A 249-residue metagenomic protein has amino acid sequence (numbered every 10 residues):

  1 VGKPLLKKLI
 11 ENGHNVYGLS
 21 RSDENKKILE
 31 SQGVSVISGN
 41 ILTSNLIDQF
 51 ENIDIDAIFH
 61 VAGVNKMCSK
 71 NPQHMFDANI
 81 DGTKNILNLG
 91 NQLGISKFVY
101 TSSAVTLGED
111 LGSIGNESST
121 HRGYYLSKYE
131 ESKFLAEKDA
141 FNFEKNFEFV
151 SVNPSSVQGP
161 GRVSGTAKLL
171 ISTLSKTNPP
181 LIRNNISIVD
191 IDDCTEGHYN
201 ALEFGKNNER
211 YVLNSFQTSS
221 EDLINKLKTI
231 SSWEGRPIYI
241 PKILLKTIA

Functional and structural regions predicted by a protein language model:
G2-K3: N-terminal Rossmann-fold NAD(P) dinucleotide-binding loop
D23-N25, V34-D81, L89: NAD(P)H-binding glycine-rich loop region in Rossmannoid oxidoreductase-like domains and their noncatalytic homologs
H74-N85, E131-S132, V189: Glycine-rich NAD(P)-binding loop of the Rossmann-fold in SDR/ketoreductase-type enzymes
D81-Y129: Conserved Rossmann-fold NAD(P)-dependent oxidoreductase catalytic core, especially the SDR/UDP-sugar
K138-P160: Conserved beta-loop-beta element that borders a ligand/cofactor-binding pocket
N146-F147, Q158-L169, A201-Y211, W233-E234: Glycine/proline-rich active-site loop of Rossmann-fold NAD(P)-dependent oxidoreductases
L169-V189, D193, G197: A conserved pocket-lining segment of Rossmann-fold NAD(P)-dependent short-chain dehydrogenase/reductase
G197-A249: Mid/C-terminal beta-alpha module of Rossmann-like enzyme folds, strongest in SDR-family dehydrogenases/epimerases
